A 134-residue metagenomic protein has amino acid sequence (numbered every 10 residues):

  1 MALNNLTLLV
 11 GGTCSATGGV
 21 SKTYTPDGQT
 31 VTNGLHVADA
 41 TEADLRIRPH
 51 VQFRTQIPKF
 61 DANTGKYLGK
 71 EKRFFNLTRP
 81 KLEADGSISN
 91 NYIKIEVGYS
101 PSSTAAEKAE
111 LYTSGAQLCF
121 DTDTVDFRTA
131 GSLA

Functional and structural regions predicted by a protein language model:
M1-V20, R128-A134: Short, intrinsically disordered N-terminal pre-domain segments
G19-E42: A short, compositionally biased N-terminal segment around positions ~18-40 that is enriched in charged/polar residues
V31-N33, A43-R46, K81-N90: Short, surface-exposed beta-strand/loop "edge" segments at domain boundaries and coil↔beta transitions
A40-G65: Charged, amphipathic alpha-helical segments
T55, N91-I95: Single-stranded nucleic acid-binding surfaces, predominantly the OB-fold ssDNA-binding core
Y67-Y92: Short, surface-exposed, charged amphipathic helix/loop patches that serve as local interaction elements
R79-E83, V97-S103: Beta-strand elements of well-folded, non-transmembrane domains
S100-A134: Mixed-charge, glycine-accented linear interaction segment located at domain edges/termini
